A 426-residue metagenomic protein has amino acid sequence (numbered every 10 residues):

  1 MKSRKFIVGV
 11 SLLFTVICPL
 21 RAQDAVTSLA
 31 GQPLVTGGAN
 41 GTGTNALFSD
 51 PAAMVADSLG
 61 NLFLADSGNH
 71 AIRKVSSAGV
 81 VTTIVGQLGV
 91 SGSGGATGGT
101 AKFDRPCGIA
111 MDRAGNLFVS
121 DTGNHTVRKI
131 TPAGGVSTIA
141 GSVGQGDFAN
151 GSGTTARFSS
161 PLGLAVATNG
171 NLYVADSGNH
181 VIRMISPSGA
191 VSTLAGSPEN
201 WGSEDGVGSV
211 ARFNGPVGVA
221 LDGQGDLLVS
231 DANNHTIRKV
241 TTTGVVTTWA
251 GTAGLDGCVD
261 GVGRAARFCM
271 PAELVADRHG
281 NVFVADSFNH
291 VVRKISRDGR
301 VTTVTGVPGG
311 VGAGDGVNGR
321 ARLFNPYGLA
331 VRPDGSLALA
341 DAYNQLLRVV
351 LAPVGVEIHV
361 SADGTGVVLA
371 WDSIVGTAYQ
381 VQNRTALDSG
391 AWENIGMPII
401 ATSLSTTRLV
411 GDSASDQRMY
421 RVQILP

Functional and structural regions predicted by a protein language model:
V8-I17: Bacterial N-terminal signal peptides
Q23-A52, V80-C107, G135-L162, A190-V217 (+2 more regions): Gly/Pro-rich loop segments of beta-rich domains
A56-L59, M111-A114, V166-N169, L221-Q224 (+2 more regions): Residue-level detector of Asp-centered blade-edge/turn motifs that repeat once per structural unit in beta-propeller
N61-F63, N116-F118, N171-Y173, D226-L228 (+2 more regions): Conserved beta-propeller blade signature
S67-G68, T122-G123, S177-G178, A232 (+2 more regions): Short loop/turn segments immediately following the C-termini of beta-strands
H70-K74, V80, H125-K129, G135 (+8 more regions): A short loop-to-beta-strand structural motif that recurs across blades of beta-propeller domains
N325-V354: Blade-level signature of beta-propeller repeat domains, shared across WD40, Kelch, NHL, RCC1 and BNR/Asp-box propellers
L351-P426: Short, composition-biased motifs enriched in small/polar/acidic residues
